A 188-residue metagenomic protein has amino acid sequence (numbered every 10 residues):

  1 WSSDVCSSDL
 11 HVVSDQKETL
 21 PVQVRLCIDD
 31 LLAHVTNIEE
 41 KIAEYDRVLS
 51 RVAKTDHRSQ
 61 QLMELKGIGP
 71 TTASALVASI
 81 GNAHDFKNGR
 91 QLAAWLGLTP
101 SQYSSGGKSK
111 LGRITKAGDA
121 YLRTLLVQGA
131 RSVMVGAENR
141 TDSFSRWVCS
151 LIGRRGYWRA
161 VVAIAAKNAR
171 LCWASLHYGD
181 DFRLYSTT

Functional and structural regions predicted by a protein language model:
S2-T188: A detector of single, family-specific signature residues that are central to catalytic or substrate-handling motifs
